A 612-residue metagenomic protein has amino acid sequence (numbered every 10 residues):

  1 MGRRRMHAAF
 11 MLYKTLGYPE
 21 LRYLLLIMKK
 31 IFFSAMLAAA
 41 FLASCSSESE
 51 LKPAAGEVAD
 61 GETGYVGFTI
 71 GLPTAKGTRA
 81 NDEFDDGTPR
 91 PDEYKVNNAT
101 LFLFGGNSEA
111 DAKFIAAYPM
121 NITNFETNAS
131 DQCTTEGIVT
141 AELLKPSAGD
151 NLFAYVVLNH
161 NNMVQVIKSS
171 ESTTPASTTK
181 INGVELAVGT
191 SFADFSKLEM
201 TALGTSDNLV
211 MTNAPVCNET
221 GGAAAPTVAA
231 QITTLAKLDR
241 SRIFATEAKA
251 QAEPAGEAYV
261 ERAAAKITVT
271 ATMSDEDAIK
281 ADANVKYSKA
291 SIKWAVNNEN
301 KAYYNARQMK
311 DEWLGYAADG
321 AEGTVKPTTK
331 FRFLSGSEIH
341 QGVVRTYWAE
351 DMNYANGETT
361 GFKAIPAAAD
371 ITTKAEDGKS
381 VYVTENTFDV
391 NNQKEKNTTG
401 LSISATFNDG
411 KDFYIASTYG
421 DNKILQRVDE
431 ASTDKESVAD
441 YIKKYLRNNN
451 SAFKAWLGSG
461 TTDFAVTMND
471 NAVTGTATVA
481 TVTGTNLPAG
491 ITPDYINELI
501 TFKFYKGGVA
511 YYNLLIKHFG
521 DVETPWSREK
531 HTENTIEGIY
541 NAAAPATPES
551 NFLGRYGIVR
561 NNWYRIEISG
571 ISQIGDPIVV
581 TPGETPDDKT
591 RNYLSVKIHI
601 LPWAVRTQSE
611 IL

Functional and structural regions predicted by a protein language model:
M1-P19: Positively charged N-terminal leader segments that act as targeting/secretion signals
A8, P19-A38, L42-L612: Sec-type signal peptide cleavage vicinity
